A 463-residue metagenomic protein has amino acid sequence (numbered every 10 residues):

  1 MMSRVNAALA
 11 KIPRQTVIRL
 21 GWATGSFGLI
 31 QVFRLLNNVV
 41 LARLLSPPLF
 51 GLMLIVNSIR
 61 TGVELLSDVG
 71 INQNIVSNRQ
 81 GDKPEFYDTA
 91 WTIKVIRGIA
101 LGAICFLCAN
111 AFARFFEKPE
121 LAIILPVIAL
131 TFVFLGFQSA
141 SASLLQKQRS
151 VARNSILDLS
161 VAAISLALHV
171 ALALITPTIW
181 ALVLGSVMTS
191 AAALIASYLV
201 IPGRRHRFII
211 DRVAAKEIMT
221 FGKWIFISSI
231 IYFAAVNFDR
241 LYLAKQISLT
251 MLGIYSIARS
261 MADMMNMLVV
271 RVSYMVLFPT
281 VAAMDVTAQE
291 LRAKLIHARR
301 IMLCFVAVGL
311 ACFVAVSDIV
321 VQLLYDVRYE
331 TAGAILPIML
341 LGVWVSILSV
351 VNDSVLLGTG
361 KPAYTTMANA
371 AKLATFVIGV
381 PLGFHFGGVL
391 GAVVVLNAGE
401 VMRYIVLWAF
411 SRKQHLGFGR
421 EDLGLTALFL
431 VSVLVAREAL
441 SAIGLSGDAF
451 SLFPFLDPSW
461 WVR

Functional and structural regions predicted by a protein language model:
M1-L35, P84-T92, L121, A152-R153 (+3 more regions): N-terminal membrane topogenesis motif
M1-R4, T92-E117, I123, A167-I175 (+4 more regions): Alpha-helical transmembrane segments of multi-pass membrane transport and lipid-handling proteins
M2-I12, T16, A152, I179 (+4 more regions): Interhelical loop/hinge segments that connect adjacent transmembrane helices in multipass membrane
A7, S26, I30-R34, N38 (+13 more regions): Short runs within selected transmembrane alpha-helices of multi-pass transporters and secretion channels
A8-A10, R14-T16, A42-V56, N78-T89 (+4 more regions): Membrane-interface helix-capping segments at transmembrane helix termini in multi-pass transporters
R14-Q31, V56, T61, L65-N110 (+6 more regions): Membrane-water interface segments that mark the loop-to-transmembrane alpha-helix transition
N37-G62, A122-I123, E217-F221, I225 (+3 more regions): Interfacial/gating helices of multi-pass transporter permease domains
L65-D82, Q146-K147, A258, A262-R299 (+1 more regions): Helix-loop junctions and terminal segments of transmembrane helices in multi-pass membrane transport/translocation
